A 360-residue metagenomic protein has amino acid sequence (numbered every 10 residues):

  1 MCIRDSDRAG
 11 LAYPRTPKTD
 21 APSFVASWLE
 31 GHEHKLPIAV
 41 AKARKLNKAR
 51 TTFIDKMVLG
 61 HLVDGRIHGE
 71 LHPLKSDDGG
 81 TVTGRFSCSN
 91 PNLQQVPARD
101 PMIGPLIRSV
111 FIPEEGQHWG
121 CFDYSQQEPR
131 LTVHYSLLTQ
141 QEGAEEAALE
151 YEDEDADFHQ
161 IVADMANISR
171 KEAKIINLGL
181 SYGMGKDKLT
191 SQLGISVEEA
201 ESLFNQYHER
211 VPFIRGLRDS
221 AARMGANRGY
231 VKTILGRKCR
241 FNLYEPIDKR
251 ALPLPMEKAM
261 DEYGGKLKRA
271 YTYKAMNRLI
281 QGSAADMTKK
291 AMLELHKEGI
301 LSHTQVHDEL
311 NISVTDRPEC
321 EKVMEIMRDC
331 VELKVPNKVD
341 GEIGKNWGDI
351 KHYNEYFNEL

Functional and structural regions predicted by a protein language model:
M1-L360: Conserved catalytic core of nucleotide polymerization and phosphodiester-bond processing enzymes
